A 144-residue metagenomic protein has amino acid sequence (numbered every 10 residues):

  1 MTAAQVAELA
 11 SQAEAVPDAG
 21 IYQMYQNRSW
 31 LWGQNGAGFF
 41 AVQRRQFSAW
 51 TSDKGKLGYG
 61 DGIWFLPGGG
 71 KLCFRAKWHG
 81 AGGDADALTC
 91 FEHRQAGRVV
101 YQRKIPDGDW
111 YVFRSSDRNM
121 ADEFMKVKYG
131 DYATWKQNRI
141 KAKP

Functional and structural regions predicted by a protein language model:
M1-D61, P67-P144: Lipid interaction determinants
